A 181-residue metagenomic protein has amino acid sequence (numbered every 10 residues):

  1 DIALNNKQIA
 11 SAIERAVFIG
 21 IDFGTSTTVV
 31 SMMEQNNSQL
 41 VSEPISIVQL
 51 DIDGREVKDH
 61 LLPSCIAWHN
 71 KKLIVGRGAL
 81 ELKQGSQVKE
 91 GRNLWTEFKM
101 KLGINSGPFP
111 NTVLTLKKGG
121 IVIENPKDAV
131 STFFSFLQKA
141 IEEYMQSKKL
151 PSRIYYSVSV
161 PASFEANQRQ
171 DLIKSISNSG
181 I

Functional and structural regions predicted by a protein language model:
D1-A10: Charged, flexible boundary elements
N5-N6, A16, I52, Y144: Eukaryotic intrinsically disordered and solvent-exposed regulatory patches
I9-L40: Gly/Thr-rich phosphate-binding beta-strand-loop-beta motif of the actin/hexokinase/Hsp70
E43-S179: Phosphate-binding loop and its immediate beta->loop->alpha context in nucleotide/phosphate-handling enzymes
